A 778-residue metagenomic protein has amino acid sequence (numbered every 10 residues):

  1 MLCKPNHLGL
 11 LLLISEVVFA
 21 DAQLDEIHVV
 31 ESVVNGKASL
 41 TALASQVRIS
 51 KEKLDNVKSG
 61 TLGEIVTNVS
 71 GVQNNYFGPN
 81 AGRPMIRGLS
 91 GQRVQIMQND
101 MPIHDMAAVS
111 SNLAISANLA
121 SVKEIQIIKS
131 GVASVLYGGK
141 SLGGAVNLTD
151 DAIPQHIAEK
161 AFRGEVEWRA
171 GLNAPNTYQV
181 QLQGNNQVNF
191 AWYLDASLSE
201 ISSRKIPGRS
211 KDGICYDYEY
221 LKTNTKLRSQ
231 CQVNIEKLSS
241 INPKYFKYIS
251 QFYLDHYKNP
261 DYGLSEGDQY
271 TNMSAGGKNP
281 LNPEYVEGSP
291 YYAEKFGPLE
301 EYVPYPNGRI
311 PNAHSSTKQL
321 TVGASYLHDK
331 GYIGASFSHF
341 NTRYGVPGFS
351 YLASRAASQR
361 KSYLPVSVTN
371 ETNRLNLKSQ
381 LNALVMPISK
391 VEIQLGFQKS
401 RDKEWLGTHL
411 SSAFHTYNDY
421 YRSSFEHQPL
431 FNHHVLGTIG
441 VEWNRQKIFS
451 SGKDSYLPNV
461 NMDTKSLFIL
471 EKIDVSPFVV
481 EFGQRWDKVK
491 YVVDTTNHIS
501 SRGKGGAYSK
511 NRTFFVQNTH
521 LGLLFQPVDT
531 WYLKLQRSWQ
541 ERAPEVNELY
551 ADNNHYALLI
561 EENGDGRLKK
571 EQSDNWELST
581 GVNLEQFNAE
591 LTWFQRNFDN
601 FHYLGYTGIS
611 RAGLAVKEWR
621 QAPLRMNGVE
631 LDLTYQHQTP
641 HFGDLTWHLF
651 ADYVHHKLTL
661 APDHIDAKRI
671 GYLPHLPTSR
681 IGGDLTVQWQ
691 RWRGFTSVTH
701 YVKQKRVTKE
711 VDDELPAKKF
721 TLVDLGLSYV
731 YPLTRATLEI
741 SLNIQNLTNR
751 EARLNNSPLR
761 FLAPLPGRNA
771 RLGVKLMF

Functional and structural regions predicted by a protein language model:
E26-V57, R83, G91: N-terminal periplasmic "start-of-domain" segments of outer-membrane beta-barrel proteins
P102-G131: Short acidic/polar hinge/loop motifs at secondary-structure boundaries that mediate gating or recognition
D150-N185, R309-I310: Short strand-turn segments of transmembrane beta-barrel domains in outer membranes, especially the first one or two
A174-E200, S210-R343, E371-N373, Q380-N382 (+2 more regions): Transmembrane beta-barrel wall of Gram-negative outer-membrane proteins
R309-T317, K330-K390, F397-Y420, K453-D454 (+2 more regions): Flexible loop and strand-edge segments within Gram-negative outer membrane beta-barrel domains
S362-L384, A507-Y532, W539-F598, G608-T639 (+2 more regions): Outer-membrane beta-barrel signature, preferentially recognizing the C-terminal barrel domain of Gram-negative
H434-Y532, Q536-S538, P544, N554-Y556: Signature of Gram-negative outer-membrane beta-barrel scaffolds
V435-G437, N588, W593-F598, A615-T708 (+4 more regions): Gram-negative outer-membrane beta-barrel transporters
